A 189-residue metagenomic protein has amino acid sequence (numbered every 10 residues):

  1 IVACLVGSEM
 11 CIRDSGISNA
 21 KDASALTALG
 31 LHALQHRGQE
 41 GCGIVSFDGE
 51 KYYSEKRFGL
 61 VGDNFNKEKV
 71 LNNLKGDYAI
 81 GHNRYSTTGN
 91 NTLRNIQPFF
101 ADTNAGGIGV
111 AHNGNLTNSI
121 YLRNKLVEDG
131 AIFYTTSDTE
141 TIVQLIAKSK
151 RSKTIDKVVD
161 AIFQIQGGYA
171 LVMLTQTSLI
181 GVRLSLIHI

Functional and structural regions predicted by a protein language model:
I1-E9, H188: Single conserved hydrophobic/aromatic residue that forms the stacking wall/gate of nucleotide- or nucleobase-binding
S8-G59: Extreme N-terminus nucleophile/cap motif
I12, N95-N118, V158-I187: Conserved catalytic micro-motifs used in adenylation/nucleotidyl-transfer and phosphoryl/amide- and methyl-transfer
N19-K21, S46-K51, T103-N104, E128 (+2 more regions): Short acidic-glycine loop/turn motifs at beta-strand connectors
R37, T117-T175: Short histidine
E50-D77: Structured interaction and signal-relay segments at domain junctions
F58, S86, K125, E140-T141 (+1 more regions): Acidic, glycine-enriched active-site microenvironments
N83-R94: Glycine-rich oxoanion-binding loops at beta->alpha junctions
